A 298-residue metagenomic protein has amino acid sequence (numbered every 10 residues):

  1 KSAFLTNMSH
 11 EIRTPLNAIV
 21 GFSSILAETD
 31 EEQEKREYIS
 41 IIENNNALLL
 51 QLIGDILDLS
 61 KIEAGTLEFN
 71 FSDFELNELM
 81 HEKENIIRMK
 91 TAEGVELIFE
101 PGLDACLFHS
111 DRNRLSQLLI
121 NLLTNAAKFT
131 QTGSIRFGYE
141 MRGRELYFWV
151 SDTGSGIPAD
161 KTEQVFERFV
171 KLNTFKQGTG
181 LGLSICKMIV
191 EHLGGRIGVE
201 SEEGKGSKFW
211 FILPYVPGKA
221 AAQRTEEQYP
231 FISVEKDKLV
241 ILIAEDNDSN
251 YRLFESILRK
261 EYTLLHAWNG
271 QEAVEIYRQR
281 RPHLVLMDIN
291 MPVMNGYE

Functional and structural regions predicted by a protein language model:
K1-E28: Primarily the dimerization/phosphotransfer
G21, I157-F169: Short conserved segment of the HATPase_c
N44-L49: Short alpha-helical segment of the dimerization/phosphotransfer core of two-component systems
S60-F71: Helix-loop junction within the histidine kinase core
R168, W210-L242: Disordered, acidic interdomain junction associated with two-component signaling
G182, C186: Short alpha-helical Gxxx[C/S/T] motif in the catalytic ATP-binding
G194-E200: Glycine-rich ATP-binding loops of the HATPase_c
